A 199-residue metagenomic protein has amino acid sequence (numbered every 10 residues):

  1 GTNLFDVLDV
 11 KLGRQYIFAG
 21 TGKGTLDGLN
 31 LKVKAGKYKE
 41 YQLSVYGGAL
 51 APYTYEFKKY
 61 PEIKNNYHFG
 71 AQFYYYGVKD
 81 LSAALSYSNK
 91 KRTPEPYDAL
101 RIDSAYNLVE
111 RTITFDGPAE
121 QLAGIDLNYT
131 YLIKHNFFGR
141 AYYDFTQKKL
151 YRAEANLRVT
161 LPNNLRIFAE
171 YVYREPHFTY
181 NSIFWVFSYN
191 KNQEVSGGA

Functional and structural regions predicted by a protein language model:
G1-A199: Gram-negative and organellar
